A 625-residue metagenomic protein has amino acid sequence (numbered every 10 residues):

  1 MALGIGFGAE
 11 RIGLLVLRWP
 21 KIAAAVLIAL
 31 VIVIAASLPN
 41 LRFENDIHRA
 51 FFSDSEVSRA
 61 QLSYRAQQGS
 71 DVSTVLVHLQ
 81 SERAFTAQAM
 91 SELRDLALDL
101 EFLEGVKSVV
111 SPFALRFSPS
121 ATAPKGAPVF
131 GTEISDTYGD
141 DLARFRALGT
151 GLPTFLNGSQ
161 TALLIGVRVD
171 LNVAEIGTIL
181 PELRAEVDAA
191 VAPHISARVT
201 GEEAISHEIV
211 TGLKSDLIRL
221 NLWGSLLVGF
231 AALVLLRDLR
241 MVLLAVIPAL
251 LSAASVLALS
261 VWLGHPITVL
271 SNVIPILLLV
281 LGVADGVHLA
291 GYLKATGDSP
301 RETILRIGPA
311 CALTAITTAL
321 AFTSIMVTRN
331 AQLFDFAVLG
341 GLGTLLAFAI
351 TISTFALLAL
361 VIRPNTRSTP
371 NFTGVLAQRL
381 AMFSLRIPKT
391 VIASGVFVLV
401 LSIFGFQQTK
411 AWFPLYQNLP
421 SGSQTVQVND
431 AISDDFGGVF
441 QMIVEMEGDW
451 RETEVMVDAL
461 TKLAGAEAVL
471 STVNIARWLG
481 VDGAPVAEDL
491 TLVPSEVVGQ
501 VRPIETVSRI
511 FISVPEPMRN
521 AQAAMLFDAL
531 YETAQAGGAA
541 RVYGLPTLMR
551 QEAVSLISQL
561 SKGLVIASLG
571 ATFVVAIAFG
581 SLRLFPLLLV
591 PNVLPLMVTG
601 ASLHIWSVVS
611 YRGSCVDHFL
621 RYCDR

Functional and structural regions predicted by a protein language model:
M1-N45, R49-A50, S63, T132 (+5 more regions): Membrane-embedded transmembrane helical bundles of large multi-pass transporters/channels
L38-A84, M90, S135-F155, A381 (+2 more regions): Solvent-exposed, non-transmembrane loop/terminal regulatory segments of multi-pass membrane proteins
V72-L76, A162-L164, G286: A common structural microfeature
L76-F85, S91-S108: N-terminal pre-first-transmembrane
L79-S81, F113-R116, G201-E203, V398 (+2 more regions): A general secondary-structure junction signal
L96-A97, E104, R306-C311, V391 (+2 more regions): Junctions where cytoplasmic loops transition into the N-terminal start of transmembrane alpha-helices in multi-pass
D99-V109, P193, R219, W223: Short helix C-cap/helix-to-loop transition motifs enriched in small/turn-promoting residues
F102, V106, A121-P193, Q424-V575: Structured non-transmembrane domains adjacent to transmembrane bundles in polytopic membrane proteins
